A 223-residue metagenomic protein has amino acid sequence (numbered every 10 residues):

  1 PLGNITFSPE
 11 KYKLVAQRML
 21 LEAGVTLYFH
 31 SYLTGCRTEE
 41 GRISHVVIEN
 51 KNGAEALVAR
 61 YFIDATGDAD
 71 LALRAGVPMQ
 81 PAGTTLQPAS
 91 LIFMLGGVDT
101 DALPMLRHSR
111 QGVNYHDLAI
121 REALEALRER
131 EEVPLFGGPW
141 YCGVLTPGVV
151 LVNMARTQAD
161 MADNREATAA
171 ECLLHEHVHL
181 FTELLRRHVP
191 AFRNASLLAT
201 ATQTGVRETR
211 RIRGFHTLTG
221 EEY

Functional and structural regions predicted by a protein language model:
P1, H30, R42, E49-Y61 (+1 more regions): Flavin (FAD/FMN)-binding glycine-rich loop and adjacent Rossmann-like elements that form
P1-G35, E39, P88: Conserved N-terminal/central alpha/beta ligand/cofactor-binding core
